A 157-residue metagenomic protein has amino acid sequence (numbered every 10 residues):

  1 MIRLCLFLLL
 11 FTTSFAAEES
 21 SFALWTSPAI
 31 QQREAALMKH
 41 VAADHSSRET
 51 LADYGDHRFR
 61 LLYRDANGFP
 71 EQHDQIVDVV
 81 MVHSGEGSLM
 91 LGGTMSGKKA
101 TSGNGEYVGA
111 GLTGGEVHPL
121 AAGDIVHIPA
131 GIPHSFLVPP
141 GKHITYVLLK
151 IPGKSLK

Functional and structural regions predicted by a protein language model:
L4-T13: Sec-dependent N-terminal signal peptides
F15-Q75: A short, N-terminal "cap"/entry segment at the start of jelly-roll beta-barrel domains of the cupin/DSBH fold
Y54-D56, D74-V77, V82, G131 (+1 more regions): Extracytoplasmic
E71, D78-M81, V117-H118, V126: His/acidic/aromatic-lined binding-pocket segments of jelly-roll/cupin-type domains and related regulatory beta-sandwich
E86-L89: Short beta-strand segments in beta-sandwich/barrel cores
T94, T101-A130: Short acidic-glycine-tyrosine-enriched beta hairpin
M95-G97, K142-H143: Short, surface-exposed beta-strand-loop junctions and turns on beta-sheet-rich folds
P119-D124, A130-K154: Ligand-binding loop in jelly-roll beta-barrel domains
